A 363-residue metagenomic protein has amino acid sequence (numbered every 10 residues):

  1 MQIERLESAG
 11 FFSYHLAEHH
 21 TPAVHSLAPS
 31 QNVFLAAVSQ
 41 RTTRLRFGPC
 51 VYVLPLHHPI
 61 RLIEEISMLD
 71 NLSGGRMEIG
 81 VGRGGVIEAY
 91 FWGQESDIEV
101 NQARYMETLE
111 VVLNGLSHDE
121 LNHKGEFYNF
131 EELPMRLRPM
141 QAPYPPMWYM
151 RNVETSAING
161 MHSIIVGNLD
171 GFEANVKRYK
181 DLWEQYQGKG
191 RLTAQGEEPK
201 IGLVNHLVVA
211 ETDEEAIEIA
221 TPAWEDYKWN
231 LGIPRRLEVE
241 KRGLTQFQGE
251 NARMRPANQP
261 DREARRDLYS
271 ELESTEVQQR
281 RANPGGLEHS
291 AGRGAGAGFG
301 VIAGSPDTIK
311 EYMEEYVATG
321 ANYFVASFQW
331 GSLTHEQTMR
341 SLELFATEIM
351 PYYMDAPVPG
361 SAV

Functional and structural regions predicted by a protein language model:
M1-R41, L45-F47, A142-P145, V363: N-terminal beta1-alpha1-beta2 module of alpha/beta enzyme domains
L6, E18, V38, L69 (+8 more regions): Conserved, mostly hydrophobic/aromatic
S13, R44-V51, R76-G80, P146-W148 (+3 more regions): Structural preference for beta-strand elements that scaffold enzyme active sites
S13-F34, V38, V53, G85 (+2 more regions): Glycine-rich, proline-tolerant flexible connector loops at the mouths of alpha/beta enzymes
H25-P49, R104, L342-V358: Alpha-helix-loop-beta-strand connector modules within alpha/beta enzyme cores
Y52-I60, Q141-R151, L207-A210, A295-D307: Active-site mouth loops of central-metabolism enzymes
H58-M161, V166-K177, D181-E197: Internal, glycine-rich beta/alpha segment that forms the wall or movable "lid" of small-molecule/cofactor binding
E99-M135, F172-A318, A356-V363: An alpha-helical appendage that flanks or caps ligand/catalytic pockets
